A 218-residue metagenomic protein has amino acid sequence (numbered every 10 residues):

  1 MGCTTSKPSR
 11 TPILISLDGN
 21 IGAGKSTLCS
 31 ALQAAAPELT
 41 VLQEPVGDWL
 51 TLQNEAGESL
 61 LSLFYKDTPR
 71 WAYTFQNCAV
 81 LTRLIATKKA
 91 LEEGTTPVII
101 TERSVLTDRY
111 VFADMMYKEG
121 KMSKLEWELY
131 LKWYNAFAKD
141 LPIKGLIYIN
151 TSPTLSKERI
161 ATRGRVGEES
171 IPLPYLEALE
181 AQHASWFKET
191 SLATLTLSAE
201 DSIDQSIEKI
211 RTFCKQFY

Functional and structural regions predicted by a protein language model:
G2-T4, K157-Y218: NTP-dependent small-molecule kinase module
L17: Hydrophobic anchor at the beta1->P-loop junction of P-loop NTPases
N20: P-loop (Walker A) phosphate-binding loop of NTP-binding proteins
K25: Conserved lysine of the Walker
L28: Hydrophobic positions on the alpha1 helix immediately C-terminal to the Walker A/P-loop
A34-Q76, V111: Conserved substrate/cofactor phosphate-moiety recognition/catalytic segment in nucleotide-dependent phosphotransferases
A56-V98, Y117-K121: Conserved nucleotide-sensing/catalytic segment adjacent to the nucleotide-binding pocket in NTP-handling enzymes
R109-A181: A glycine- and Lys/Arg-enriched "phosphate-lid" helix/loop adjacent to the NTP-binding pocket of small-molecule kinases
